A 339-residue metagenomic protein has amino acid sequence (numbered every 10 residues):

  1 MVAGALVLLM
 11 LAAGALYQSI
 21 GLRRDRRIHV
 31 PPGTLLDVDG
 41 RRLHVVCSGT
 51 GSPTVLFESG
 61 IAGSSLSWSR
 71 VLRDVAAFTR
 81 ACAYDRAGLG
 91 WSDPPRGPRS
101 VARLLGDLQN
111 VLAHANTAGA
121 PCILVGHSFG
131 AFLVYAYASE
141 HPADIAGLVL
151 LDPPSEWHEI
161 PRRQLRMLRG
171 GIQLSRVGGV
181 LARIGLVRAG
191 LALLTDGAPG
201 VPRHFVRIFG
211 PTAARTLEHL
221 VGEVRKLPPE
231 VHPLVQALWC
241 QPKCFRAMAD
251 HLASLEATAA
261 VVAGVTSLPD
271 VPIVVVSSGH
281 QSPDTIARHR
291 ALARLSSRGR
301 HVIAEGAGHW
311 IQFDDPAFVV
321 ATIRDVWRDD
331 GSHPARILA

Functional and structural regions predicted by a protein language model:
M1-T54, A77-T79, P98, A113 (+2 more regions): Alpha/beta-hydrolase fold catalytic core
V46-S48, A83-V125, F129, H141 (+1 more regions): Active-site loop/oxyanion-hole signature of alpha/beta-hydrolase fold enzymes
V46-W91, F132, E140: Conserved HGGG/HGGXW glycine-rich cap/lid loop of the alpha/beta-hydrolase fold
G119-L165: Conserved hydrolase catalytic core segment
V149-T195: Flexible "cap/lid" loop of the alpha/beta hydrolase fold
F205, E223-I303: Conserved serine/cysteine hydrolase catalytic core
S297-A339: Catalytic active-site module of serine/aspartate enzymes centered on a nucleophile-bearing elbow/loop
